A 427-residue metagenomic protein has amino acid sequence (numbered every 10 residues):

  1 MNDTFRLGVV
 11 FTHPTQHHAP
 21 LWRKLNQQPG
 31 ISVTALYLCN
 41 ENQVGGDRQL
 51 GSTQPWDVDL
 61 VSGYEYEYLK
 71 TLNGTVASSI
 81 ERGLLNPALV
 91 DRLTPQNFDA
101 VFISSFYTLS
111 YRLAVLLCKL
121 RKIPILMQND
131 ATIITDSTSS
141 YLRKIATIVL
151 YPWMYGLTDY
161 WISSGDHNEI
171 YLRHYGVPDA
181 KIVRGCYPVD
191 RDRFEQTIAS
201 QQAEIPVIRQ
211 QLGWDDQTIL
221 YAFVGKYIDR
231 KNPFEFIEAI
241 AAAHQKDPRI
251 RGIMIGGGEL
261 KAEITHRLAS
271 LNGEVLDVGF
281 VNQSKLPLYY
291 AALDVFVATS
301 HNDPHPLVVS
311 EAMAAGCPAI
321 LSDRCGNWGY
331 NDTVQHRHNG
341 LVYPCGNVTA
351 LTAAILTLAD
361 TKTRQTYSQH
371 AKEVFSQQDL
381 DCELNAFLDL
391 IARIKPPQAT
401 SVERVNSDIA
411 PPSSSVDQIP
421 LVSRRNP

Functional and structural regions predicted by a protein language model:
P124-L126, I133-L157, I162, E204: Nucleotide-sugar donor phosphate/pyrophosphate-binding loop at the beta->alpha transition of glycosyltransferases
D215-K231, I237-I240: Conserved donor-binding/catalytic core segment of Leloir-type glycosyltransferases
E263-V281: Nucleotide-activated donor-binding/catalytic signature segment of Leloir-type glycosyltransferases, i.e., the conserved
F280-V281, L288-L293: Short alpha-helical donor nucleotide-sugar binding micro-motif in glycosyltransferases
H301: Aromatic "clamp/platform" in nucleotide-sugar-dependent glycosyltransferases that forms part of the donor/acceptor
P318-C325: Short hydrophobic beta-strand element within catalytic cores of glycosyltransferases and related nucleotide-activated
H336-R337, L341-V348, L356-K362: Conserved acidic donor-binding segment of nucleotide-sugar-dependent glycosyltransferases
T363-Q377: A short, well-ordered alpha-helix in the C-terminal region of glycosyltransferases
